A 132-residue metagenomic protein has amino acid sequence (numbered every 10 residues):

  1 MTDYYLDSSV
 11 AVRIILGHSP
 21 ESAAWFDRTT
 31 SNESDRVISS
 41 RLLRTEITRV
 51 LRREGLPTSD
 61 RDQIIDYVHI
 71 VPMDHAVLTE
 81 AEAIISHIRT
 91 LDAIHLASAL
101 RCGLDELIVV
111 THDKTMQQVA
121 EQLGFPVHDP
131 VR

Functional and structural regions predicted by a protein language model:
M1-S39, L51-Q63, F125, V131-R132: Short, well-structured N-terminal submotif of metal-dependent ribonuclease cores
T2-D3, S40, R44, L100-R132: Acidic, PIN/NYN-like endoribonuclease modules and their adjacent C-terminal/linker elements
L6, I38-S39, P72, T90-A93 (+1 more regions): Short beta-strand scaffold positions
V10-A11, L43, V77, H95 (+1 more regions): Alpha-helix capping/helix-boundary segments
S22-A23, R44, R61, L78 (+1 more regions): A general structural signal for well-ordered alpha-helical segments in protein cores
D35, V68, L107: Short, conserved active-site loop motifs that form the nucleotide-linked donor/cofactor pocket
D66-R89, A93-A97: Acidic catalytic patch
